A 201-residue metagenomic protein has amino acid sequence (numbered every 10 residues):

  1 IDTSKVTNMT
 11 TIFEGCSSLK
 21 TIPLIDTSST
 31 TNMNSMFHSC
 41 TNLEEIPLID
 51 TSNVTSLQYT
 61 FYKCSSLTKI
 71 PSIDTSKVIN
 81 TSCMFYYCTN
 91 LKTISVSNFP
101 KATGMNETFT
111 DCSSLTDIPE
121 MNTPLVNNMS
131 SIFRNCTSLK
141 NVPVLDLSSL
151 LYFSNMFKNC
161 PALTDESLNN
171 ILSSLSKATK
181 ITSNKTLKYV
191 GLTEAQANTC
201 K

Functional and structural regions predicted by a protein language model:
I1-T7, S17-T31, T41-T55, S65-I79 (+5 more regions): Structural signature of tandem-repeat unit edges
T10-T11, N34-S35, Q58-Y59, S82-C83 (+3 more regions): Register-specific detector for alpha-helical tandem repeat solenoids, activating on a conserved position within each
T182: Non-catalytic, regulatory and substrate/membrane-recognition segments associated with hydrolase enzymes
A195-K201: Short, aromatic/basic amphipathic alpha-helical patches
